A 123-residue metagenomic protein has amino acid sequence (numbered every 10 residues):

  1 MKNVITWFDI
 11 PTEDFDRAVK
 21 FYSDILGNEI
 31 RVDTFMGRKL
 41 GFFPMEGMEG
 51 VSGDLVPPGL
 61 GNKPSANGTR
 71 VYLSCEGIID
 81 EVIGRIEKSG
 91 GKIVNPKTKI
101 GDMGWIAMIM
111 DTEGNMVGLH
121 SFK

Functional and structural regions predicted by a protein language model:
K2, D9-V51: Core segments of cupin and vicinal oxygen chelate
I5-E13, L60-R85, W105-M110: Vicinal oxygen chelate
F21-Y22, I86, G114: Conserved active-site tyrosine of GNAT-family acetyltransferases
M36-L40, I100-W105: Short acidic/glycine-enriched loop/turn segments that link adjacent beta-strands
K88, G101, D111: Short, acidic, Ser/Thr-enriched surface-loop or helix-capping motifs
H120-K123: Short beta->alpha transition motifs characteristic of CBS
